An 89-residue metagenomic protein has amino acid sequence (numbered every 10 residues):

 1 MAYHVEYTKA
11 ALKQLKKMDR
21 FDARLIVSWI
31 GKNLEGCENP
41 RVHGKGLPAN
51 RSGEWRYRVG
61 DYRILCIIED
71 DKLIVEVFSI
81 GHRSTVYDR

Functional and structural regions predicted by a protein language model:
A2-K9, K13-K17, F21-R24, S28 (+2 more regions): Enriched for short, Lys/Arg-rich terminal
G31-R56: A short, surface-exposed loop/turn module that caps and links secondary-structure elements
